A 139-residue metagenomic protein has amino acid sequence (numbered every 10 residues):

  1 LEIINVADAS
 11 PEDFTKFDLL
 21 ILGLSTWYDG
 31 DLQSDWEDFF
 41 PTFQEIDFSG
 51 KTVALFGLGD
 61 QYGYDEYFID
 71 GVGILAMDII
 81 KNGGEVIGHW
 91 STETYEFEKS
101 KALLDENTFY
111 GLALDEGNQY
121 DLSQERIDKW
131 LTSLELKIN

Functional and structural regions predicted by a protein language model:
L1-S10: A short beta-strand-loop structural module common to alpha/beta enzyme folds
K16-N139: FMN-binding flavodoxin-like domain, especially the glycine-rich phosphate-binding loop
